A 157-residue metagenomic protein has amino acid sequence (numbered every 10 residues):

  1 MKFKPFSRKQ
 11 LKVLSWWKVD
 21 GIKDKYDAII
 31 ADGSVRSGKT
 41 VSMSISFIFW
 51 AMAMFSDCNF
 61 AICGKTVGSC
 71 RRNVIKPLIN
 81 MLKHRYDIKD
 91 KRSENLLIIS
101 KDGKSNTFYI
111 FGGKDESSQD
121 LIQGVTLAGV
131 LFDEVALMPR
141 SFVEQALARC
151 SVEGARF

Functional and structural regions predicted by a protein language model:
M1-F157: Phosphate/NTP-binding elements of NTP-utilizing enzymes
